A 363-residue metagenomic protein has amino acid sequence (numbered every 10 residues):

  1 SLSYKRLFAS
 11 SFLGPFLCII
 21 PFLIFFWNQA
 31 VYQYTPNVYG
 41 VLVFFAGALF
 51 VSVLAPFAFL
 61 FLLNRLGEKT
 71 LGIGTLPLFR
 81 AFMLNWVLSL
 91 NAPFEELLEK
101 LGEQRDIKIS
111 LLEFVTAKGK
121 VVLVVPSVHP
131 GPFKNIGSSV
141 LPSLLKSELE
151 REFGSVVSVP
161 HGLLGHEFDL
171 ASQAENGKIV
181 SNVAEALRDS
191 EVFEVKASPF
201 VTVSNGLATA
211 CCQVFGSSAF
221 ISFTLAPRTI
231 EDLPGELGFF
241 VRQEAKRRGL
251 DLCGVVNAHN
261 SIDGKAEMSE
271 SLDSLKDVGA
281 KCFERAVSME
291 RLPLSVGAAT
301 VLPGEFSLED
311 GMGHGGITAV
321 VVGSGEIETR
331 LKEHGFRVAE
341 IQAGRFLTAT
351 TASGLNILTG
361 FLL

Functional and structural regions predicted by a protein language model:
S1-L363: Terminal domain-initiation and capping elements
